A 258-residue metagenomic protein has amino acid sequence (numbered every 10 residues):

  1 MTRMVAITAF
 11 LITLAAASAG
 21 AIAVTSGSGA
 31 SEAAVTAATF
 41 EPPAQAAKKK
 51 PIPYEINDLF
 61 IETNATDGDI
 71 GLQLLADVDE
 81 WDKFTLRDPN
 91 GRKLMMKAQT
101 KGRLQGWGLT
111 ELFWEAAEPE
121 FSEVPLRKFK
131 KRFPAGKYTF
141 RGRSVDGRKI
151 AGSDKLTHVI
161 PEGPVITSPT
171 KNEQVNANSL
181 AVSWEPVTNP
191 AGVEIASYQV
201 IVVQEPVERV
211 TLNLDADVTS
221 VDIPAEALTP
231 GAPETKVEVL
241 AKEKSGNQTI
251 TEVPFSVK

Functional and structural regions predicted by a protein language model:
V35, F40, A46-N64, D154-V187: Short, compositionally biased P/S/T/A/G/V-rich stretches that sit at domain boundaries
P42, A46-V124: Long, polar/Ser/Thr-enriched low-complexity segments that form simple helices or flexible linkers at protein ends
L75-M95, T188-R209, G231-E234: Solvent-exposed loop/turn segments flanking beta-strands in beta-repeat/beta-sandwich domains
E120-T139: Ligand-binding face of N-terminal immunoglobulin V-set domains in extracellular IgSF glycoproteins
P125, A216-E226: Short S/T/G- and acidic-enriched coil/turn segments that sit immediately N-terminal to beta-strands in beta-sandwich
F133-D146, P233-A241: Short, aromatic- and glycine-rich surface loops/edge beta-strands on solvent-exposed regions
I150-A151, K242-K258: Extracellular fibronectin type III
E226-Q248: Beta-strand-rich modules
